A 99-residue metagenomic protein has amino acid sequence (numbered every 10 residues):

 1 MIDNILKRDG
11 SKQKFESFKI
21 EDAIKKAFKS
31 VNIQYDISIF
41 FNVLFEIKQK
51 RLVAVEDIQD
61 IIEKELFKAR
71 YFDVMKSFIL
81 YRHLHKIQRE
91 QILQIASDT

Functional and structural regions predicted by a protein language model:
M1-T99: Extended catalytic cores of very large enzyme megasubunits
